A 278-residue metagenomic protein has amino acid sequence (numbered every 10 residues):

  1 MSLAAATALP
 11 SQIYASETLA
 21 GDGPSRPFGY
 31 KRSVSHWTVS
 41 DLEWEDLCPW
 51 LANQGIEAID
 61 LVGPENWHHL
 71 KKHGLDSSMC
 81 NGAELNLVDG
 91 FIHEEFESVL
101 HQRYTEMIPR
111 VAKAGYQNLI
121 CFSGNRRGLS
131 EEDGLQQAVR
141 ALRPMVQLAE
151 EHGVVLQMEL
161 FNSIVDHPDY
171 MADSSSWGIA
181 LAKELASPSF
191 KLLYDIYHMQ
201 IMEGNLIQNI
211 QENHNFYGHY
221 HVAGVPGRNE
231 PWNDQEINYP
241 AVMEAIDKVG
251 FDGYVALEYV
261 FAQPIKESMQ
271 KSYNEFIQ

Functional and structural regions predicted by a protein language model:
M1-R32, T38-A52, W177-Y194, M199-Q278: Histidine-acidic metal/acid-base catalytic patches
A5-A6, P10, P24-R26, H93-K191: Active-site acidic/histidine proton-transfer and metal-coordination neighborhood in alpha/beta enzyme cores
D46-W67, G115: Catalytic domains of carbohydrate-active enzymes, especially glycoside hydrolases
E57, D76, Q117, G218 (+1 more regions): Short acidic/polar active-site loop segments enriched in Thr and Asp
A58-D60, M79-N81, I120, Q157 (+2 more regions): Conserved beta-strand positions in the central sheet of alpha/beta enzyme cores
V62-D76, N81-F91, S123-N125, L129-S130 (+1 more regions): Glycine-rich, proline-tolerant flexible connector loops at the mouths of alpha/beta enzymes
